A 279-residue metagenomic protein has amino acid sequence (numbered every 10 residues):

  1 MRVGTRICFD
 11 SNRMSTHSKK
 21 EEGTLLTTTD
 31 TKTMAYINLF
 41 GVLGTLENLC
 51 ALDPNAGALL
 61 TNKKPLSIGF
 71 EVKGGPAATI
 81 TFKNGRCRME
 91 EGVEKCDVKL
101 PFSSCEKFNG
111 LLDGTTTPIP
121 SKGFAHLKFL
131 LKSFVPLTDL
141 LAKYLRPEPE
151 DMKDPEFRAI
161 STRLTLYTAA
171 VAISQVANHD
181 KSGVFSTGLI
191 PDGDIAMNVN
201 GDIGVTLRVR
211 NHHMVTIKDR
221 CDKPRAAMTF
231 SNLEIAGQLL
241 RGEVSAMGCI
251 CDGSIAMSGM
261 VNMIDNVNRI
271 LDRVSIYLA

Functional and structural regions predicted by a protein language model:
G4-F9, S15-A279: Feature captures hydrophobic
